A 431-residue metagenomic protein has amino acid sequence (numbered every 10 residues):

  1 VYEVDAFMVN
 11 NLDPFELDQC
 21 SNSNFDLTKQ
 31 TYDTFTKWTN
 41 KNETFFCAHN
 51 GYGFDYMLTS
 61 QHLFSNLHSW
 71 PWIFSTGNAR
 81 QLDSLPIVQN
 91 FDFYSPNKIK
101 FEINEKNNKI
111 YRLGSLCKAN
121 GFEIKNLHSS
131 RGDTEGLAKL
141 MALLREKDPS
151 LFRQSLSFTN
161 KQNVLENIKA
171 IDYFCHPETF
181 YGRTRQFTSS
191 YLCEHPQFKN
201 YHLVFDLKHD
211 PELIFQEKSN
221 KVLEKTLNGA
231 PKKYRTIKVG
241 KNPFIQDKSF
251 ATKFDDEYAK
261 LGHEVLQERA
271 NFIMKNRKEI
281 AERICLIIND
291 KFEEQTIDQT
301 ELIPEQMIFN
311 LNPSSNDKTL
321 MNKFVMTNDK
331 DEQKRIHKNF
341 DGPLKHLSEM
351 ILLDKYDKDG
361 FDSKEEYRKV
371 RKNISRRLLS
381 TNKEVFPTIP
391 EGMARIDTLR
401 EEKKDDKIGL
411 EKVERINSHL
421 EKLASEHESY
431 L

Functional and structural regions predicted by a protein language model:
V1-K29, D33, K37, P196-Q197 (+1 more regions): Conserved RNase H-like, two-metal-ion catalytic cores of nucleic-acid enzymes
V1-L12, W38-P149, S155-F158, N322-F340 (+5 more regions): Metal-dependent phosphoesterase core characteristic of DEDDh/y 3'-5' exonuclease domains
F7-S95, A251-K318: Conserved DEDDh/DEDDy metal-dependent 3′-5′ exonuclease domain
S21, F25, G53, R131-T134 (+3 more regions): Generic detection of long, well-ordered alpha-helical segments
K41, F174-C175, Y430-L431: Conserved, well-structured beta-alpha core segment at the onset of a catalytic domain
K125-E166, Q216-E264: Amphipathic, soluble alpha/beta structural segments
S157-I237: Acidic catalytic cores of enzymes that act on phosphate-bearing nucleotides/polynucleotides
L213-F215, E224-L431: Non-catalytic terminal regions of proteins
